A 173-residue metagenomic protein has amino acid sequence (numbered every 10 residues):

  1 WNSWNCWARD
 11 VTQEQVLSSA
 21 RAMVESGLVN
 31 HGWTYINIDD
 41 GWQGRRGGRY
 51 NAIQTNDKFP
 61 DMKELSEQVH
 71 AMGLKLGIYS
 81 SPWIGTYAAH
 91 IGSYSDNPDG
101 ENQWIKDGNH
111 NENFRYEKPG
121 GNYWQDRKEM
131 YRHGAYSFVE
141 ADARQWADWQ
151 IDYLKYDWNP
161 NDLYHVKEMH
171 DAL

Functional and structural regions predicted by a protein language model:
W1-D10: An acidic-aromatic substrate-binding cleft motif
S19-L163: Aromatic-lined carbohydrate-binding/catalytic grooves of carbohydrate-active enzymes
Y164-L173: Catalytic-core region of carbohydrate-active enzymes that cleave or remodel glycosidic bonds
